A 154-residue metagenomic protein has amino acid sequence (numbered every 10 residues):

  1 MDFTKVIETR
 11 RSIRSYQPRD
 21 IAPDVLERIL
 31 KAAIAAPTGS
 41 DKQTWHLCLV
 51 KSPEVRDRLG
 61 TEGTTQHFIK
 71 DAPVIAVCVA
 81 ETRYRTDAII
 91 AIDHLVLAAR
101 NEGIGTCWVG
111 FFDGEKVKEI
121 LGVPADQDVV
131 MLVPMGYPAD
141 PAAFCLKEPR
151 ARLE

Functional and structural regions predicted by a protein language model:
M1-E154: Acidic, surface-exposed loops and disordered segments
